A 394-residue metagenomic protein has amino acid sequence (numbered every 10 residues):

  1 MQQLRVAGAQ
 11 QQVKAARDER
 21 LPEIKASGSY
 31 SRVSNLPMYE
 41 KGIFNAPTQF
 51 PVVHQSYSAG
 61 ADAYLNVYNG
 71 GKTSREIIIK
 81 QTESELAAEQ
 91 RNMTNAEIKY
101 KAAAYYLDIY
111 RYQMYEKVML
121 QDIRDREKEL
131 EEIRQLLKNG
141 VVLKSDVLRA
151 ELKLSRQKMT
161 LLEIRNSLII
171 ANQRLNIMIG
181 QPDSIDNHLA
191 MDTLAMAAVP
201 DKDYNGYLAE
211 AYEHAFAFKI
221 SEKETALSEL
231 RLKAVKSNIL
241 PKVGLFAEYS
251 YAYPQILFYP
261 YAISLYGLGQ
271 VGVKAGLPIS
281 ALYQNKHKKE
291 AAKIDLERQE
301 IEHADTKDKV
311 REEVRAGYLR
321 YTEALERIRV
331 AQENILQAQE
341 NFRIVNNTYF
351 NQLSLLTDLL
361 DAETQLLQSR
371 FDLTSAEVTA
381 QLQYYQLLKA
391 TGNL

Functional and structural regions predicted by a protein language model:
M1-Y105, V243, K286: Short flexible linkers and secondary-structure junctions
L4, R17-D18, V53, V67-N95 (+7 more regions): Sec/SRP-type N-terminal targeting helices
Q11, R91, E97-E210, R320 (+1 more regions): Periplasmic alpha-helical coiled-coil/stalk elements that build and connect Gram-negative outer-membrane
S27-L65, D192-P200, K233, F246-L277 (+1 more regions): Small/polar, glycine/serine/threonine/aspartate-rich low-complexity segments that form flexible
A46, Q181-E248: Amphipathic alpha-helical coiled-coil scaffold segments and their short linker/junction regions
G60-D62, Y106, L208, G272-K274 (+1 more regions): Membrane-embedded beta-strand positions in outer-membrane beta-barrel channels/transporters
Q81, K144-K153, L356-T364: Short, charged, amphipathic alpha-helical segments
R156-Q181, I335-N393: Short segments within alpha-helical structural elements
